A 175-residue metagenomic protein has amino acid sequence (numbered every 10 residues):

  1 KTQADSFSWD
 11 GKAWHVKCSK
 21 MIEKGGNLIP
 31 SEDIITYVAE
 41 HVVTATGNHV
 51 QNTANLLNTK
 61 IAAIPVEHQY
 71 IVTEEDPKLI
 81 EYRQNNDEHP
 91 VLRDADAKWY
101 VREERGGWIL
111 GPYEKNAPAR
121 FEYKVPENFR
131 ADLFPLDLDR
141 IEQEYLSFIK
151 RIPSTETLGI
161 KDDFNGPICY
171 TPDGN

Functional and structural regions predicted by a protein language model:
T2-H15, S19-I22: A conserved short coil-to-beta-strand element within the FAD-binding core of flavoproteins
D5, W14, V50-Q51, Q69 (+2 more regions): Glycine-centered loop/turn positions within well-structured domains that cap or flank conserved ligand/cofactor-binding
G11-H15, I34, G107: A generic structural signal for beta-strand entry/edge sites
C18, N55, V72-E75, R102: Short beta-strand-to-turn element immediately C-terminal to the catalytic PLP-Schiff-base lysine in fold type I
K24-H41: Core beta-strand elements of the Rossmann-like FAD/NAD(P) dinucleotide-binding domain in flavoenzyme oxidoreductases
Y37-H49, T53: Short hydrophobic core segments
N52-Y70: Glycine-rich beta-alpha-beta "Rossmann" dinucleotide-binding loop(s) and their flanking helix/strand
T59, D76-N175: Active-site lid/adjacent beta-loop-alpha segment flanking the redox-cofactor pocket in flavoenzymes
